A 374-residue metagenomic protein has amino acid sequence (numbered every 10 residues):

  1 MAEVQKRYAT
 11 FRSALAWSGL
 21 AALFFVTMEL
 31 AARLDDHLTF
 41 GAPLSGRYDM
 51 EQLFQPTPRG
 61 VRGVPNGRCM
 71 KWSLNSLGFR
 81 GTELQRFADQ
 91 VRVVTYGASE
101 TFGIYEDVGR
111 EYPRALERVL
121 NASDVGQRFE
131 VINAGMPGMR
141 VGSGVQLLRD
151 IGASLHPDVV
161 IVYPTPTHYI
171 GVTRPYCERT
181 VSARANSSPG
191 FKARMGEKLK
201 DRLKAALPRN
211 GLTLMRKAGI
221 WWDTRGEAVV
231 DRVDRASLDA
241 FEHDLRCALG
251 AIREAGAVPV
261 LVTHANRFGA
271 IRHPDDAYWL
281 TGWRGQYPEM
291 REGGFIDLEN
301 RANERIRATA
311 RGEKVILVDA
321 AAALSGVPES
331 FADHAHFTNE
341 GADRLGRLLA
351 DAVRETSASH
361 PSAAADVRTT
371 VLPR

Functional and structural regions predicted by a protein language model:
M1-T10: N-terminal Lys/Arg-rich, disordered targeting/topogenic segments
A14-A16, F241, I316, F331-T370: Histidine-centered active-site loop/cap adjacent to the catalytic His in serine esterases/O-acetyl transfer systems
A16-A31: Hydrophobic membrane-insertion alpha-helices, especially the h-region of bacterial N-terminal signal peptides
L30-P43, I271: Helix-to-loop transition at the C-terminal end of transmembrane segments
H37-V119, S123-G126, V327-P328, R374: Membrane/wall-proximal cationic-aromatic binding patches
Q90-V91, Q127-F129, L155-V160, R253-V260 (+1 more regions): Loop/turn elements at helix/coil->beta-strand transitions in domains of secreted/extracellular proteins
R92-V94, V119, R128-L155, V160-P208: Internal alpha/beta domain cores that form substrate/cofactor-binding pockets in large enzymes and binding proteins
T165-R307, S325-P328, A363, V367 (+1 more regions): Serine-dependent acyl-ester chemistry module
